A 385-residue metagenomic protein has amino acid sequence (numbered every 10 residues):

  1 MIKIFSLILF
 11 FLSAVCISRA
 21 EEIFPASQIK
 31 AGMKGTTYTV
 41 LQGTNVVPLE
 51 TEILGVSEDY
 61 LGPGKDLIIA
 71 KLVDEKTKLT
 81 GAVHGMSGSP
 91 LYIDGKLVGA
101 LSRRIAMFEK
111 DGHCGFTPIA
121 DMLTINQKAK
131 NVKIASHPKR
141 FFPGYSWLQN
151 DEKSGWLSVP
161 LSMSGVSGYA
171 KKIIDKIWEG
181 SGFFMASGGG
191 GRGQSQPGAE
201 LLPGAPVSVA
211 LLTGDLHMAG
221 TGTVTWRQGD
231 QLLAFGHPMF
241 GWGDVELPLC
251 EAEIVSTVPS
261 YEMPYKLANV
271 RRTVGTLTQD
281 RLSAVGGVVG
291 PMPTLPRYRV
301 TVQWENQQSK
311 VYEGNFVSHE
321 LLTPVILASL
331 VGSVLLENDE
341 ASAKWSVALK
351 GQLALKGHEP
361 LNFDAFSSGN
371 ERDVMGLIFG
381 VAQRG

Functional and structural regions predicted by a protein language model:
I4-F5, K110: Generic detection of intrinsically disordered/low-complexity segments and helix-coil linkers/edges
F5-S6, R19: Alpha-helical structural elements
S6-A14: Bacterial N-terminal signal peptides
S18-G385: Terminal presequence/propeptide segments associated with secretion/organelle targeting and zymogen/polyprotein
